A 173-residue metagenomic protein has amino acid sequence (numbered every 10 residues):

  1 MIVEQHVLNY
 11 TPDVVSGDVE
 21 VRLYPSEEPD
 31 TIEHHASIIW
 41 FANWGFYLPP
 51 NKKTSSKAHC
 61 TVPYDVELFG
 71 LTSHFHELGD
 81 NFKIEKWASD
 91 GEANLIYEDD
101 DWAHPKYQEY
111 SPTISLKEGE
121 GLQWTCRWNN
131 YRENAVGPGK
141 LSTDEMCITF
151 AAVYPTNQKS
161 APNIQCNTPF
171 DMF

Functional and structural regions predicted by a protein language model:
I2-F173: Beta-strand-centric surfaces of beta-sandwich/beta-rich domains
